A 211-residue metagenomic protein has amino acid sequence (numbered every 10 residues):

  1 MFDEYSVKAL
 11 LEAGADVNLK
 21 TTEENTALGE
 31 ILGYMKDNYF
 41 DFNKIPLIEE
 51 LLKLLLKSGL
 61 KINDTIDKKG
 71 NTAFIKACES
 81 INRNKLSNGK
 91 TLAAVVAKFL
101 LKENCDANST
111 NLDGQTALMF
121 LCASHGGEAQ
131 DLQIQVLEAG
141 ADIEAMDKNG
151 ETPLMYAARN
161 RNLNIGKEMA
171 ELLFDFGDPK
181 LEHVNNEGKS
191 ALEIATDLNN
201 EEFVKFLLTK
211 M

Functional and structural regions predicted by a protein language model:
M1-D3, E30-L47, K76-A93, F120-A129 (+2 more regions): Ankyrin repeat A-helix N-terminal signature
K8, N25, G29-Y39, N43 (+5 more regions): Intrinsically disordered, low-complexity regulatory segments in ankyrin-centric signaling systems
K8-D16, L52-K61, K98-D106, I134-D142 (+2 more regions): Ankyrin repeat domain, specifically the short helix-to-loop turn at the C-terminus of the second helix of each repeat
T21, I66-D67, N111, D147 (+1 more regions): Ankyrin repeat boundary/linker residues
T26, T72, T116-M119, T152-M155: Threonine-centered tandem repeat motifs in low-complexity domains
E79, K90-A94, D106-A139, K148-G150: Eukaryotic tandem repeat interaction scaffolds
N186-K189, I194-M211: Ankyrin-repeat-protein effector appendages
